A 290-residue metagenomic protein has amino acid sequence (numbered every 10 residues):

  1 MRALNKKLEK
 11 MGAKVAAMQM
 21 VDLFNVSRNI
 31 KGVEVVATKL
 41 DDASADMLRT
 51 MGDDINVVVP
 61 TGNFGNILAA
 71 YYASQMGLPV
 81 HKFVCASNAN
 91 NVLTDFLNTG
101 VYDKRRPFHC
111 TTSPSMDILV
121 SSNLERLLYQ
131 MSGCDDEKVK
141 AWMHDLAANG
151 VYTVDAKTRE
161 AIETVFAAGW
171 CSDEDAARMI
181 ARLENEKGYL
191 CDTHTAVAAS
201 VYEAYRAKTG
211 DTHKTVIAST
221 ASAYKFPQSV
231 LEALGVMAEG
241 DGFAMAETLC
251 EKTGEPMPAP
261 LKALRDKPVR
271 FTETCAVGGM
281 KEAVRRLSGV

Functional and structural regions predicted by a protein language model:
M1-V290: PLP-dependent amino-acid enzyme catalytic core
